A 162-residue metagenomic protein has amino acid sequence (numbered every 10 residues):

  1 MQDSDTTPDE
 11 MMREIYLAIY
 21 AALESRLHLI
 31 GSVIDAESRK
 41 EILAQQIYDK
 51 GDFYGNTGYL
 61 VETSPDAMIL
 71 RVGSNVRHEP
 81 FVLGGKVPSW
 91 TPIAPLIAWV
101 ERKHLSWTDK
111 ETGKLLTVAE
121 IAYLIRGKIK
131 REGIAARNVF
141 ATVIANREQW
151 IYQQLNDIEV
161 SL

Functional and structural regions predicted by a protein language model:
M1-E79, L83, P88-L162: Short, Lys/Arg-rich flexible segments
